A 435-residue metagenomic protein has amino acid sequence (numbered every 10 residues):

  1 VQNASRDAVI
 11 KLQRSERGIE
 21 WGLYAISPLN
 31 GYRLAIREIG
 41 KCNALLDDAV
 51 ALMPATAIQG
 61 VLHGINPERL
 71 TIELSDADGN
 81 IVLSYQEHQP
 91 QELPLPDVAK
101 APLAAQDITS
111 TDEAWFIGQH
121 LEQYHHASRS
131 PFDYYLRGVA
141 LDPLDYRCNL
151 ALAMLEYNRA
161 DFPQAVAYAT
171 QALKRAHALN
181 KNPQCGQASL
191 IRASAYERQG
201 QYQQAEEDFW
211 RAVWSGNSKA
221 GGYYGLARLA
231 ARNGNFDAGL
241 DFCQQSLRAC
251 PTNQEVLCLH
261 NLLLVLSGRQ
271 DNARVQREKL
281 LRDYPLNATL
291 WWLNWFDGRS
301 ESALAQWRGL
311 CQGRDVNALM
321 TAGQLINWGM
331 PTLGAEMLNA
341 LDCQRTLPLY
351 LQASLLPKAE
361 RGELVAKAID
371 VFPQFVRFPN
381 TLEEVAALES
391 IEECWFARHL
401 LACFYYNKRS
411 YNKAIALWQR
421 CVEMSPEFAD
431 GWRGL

Functional and structural regions predicted by a protein language model:
Q2-T109, A288-L290, D297-Q306, Y350 (+1 more regions): Long, contiguous interaction/recruitment modules in multidomain scaffold/adaptor proteins
P94-E113, L179-P183, A305-R314, E384-F396: TPR-adjacent "capping" and linker segments in tetratricopeptide-repeat scaffold/adaptor proteins
Q119-H120, M154, S194, R228 (+6 more regions): Residue-level recognition of tetratricopeptide repeat
Y124-H125, R159, Q199, N233 (+5 more regions): Structural motif corresponding to the intra-repeat A-B loop/turn of tetratricopeptide repeats
P143, H177, P183, N217 (+7 more regions): Short coil turns that delineate tetratricopeptide repeat
C148, K181-N182, A188, G222 (+7 more regions): TPR alpha-solenoid repeat register
A167-A172, Q203-R211, F236-S246, R269-R282 (+5 more regions): Alpha-helical repeat scaffolds
